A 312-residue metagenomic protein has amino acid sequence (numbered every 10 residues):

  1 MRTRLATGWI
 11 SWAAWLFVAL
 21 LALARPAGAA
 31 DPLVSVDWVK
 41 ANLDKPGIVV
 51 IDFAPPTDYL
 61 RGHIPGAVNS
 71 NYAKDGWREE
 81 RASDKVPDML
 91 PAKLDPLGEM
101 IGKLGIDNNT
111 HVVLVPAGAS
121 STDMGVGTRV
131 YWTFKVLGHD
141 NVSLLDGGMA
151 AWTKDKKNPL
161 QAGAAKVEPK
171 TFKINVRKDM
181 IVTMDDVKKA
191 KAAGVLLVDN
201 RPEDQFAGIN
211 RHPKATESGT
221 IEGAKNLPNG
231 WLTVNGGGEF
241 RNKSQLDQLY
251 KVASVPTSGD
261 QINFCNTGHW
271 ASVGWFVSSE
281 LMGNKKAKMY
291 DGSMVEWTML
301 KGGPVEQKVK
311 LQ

Functional and structural regions predicted by a protein language model:
M1-W9: N-terminal secretory signal peptides that target proteins for export/translocation
G8-R25: Bacterial N-terminal signal peptides
L23-R61, M149-E217, G303-Q312: Flexible, polar/low-complexity N-terminal or interdomain linker segments that lie immediately upstream of folded
V49-D52, A67-N71, T110-V115, S143-L144 (+5 more regions): Structural recognition of the beta-strand scaffold that forms the well-ordered cores of secreted hydrolase catalytic
V50-L97: N-terminal carbohydrate-binding/catalytic regions of secreted carbohydrate-active enzymes
E79-T110, N229-D260: Helix-loop module immediately N-terminal to the HCX5R catalytic loop in PTP-like cysteine phosphatase domains
P91-D185, A190, N210, G219 (+2 more regions): Thiolate-centered catalytic microenvironments shared by cysteine-dependent enzyme domains
G238, Q248-L311: C-terminal soluble interaction/assembly domains
